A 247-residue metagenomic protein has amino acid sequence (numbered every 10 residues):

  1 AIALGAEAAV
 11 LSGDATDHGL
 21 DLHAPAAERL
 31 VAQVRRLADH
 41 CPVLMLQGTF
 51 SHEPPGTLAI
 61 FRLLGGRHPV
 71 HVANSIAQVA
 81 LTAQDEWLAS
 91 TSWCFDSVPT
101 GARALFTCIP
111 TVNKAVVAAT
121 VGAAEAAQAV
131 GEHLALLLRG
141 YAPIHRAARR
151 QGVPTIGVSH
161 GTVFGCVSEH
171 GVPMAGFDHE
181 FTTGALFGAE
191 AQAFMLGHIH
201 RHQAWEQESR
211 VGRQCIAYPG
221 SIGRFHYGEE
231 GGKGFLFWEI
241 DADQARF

Functional and structural regions predicted by a protein language model:
A1-L88, T183, F187-A191: Core catalytic region of metal-dependent phosphoesterases/phosphodiesterases, especially metallo-beta-lactamase-like
A6-T16, A148-S168: Short acidic, glycine-rich surface-loop motifs adjacent to enzyme active sites
A8, P42-L44, H71, L105 (+4 more regions): Proline-centered loop/turn at the N-terminus of a beta-strand
A9, D14, L30, G48 (+5 more regions): Divalent metal-coordination and catalytic microenvironments
D17-L20, L46-L58, V79-T82, N113-V117 (+3 more regions): Active-site environment of divalent metal-dependent phosphoester hydrolases
G65-H71, V163-D241: Conserved beta-sheet core of the metallophosphoesterase superfamily
A77-R103, I109, Q214-F247: Binuclear metal-dependent phosphoesterase catalytic core
W87-T155, S168-G184: Binuclear metal-dependent hydrolase catalytic cores centered on His/Asp/Glu-rich metal-binding motifs
